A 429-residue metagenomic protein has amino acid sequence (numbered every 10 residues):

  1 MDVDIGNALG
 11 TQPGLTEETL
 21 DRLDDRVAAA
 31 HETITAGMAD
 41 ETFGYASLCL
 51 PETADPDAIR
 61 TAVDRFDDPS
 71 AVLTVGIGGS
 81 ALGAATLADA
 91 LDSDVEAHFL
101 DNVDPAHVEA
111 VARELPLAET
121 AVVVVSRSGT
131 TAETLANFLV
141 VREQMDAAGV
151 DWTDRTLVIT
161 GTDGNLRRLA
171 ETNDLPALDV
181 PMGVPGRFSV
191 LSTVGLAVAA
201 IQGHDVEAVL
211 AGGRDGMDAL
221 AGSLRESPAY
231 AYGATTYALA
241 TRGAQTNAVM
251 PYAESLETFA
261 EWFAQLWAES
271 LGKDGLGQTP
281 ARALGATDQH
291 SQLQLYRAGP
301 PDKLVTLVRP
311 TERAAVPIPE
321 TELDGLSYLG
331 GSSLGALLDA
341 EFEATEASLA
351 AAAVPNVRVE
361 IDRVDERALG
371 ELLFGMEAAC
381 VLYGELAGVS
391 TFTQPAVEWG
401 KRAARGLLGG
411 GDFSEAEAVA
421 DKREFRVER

Functional and structural regions predicted by a protein language model:
M1-D57, T61, D324, V419-A420 (+1 more regions): Extended, charge-enriched "interface" segments that sit outside catalytic cores
L50-D67, P228-A240: A short, well-structured juxtamembrane/interface segment
D64-S223, G406: Glycine-rich phosphate-binding loops that contact phosphosugars or nucleotide phosphates
F66-P69, V95-H98, L117-T120, T287 (+2 more regions): Non-catalytic regulatory/linker segments of enzymes
G83, N137, S189-T193, F263 (+4 more regions): Catalytic-loop motifs flanking and including active-site residues across diverse enzymes
D89-D92, R113-P116, F138-V141, T172-D174 (+4 more regions): Short, solvent-exposed amphipathic alpha-helical segments in soluble enzyme and RNA/protein-processing domains
D151, L157-V305, Q394-R429: Active-site phosphate/pyrophosphate-binding segments
F259-L369, C380-L408: C-terminal catalytic subdomain
